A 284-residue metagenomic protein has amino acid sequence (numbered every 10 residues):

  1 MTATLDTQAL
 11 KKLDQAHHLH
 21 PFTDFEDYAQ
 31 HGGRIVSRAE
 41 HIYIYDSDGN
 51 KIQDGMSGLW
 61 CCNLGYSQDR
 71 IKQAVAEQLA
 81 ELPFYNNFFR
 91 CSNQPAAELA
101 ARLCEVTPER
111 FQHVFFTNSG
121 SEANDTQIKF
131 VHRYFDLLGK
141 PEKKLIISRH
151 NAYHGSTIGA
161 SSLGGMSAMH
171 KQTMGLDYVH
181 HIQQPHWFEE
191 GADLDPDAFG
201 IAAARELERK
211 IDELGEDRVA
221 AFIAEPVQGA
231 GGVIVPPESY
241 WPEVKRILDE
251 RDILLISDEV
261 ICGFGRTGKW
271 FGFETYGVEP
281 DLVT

Functional and structural regions predicted by a protein language model:
T2-A39, R90, P95, F199 (+1 more regions): Active-site-adjacent loop/helix segments that line or gate small-molecule/cofactor pockets in enzymes
T2-T7, K51-K140, I147, H154: Glycine-rich loop-to-alpha-helix module at the N-terminal edge of alpha/beta enzyme cores
G33-D54: Active-site and channel-lining beta-strand-loop segments that bind or position nucleotide-derived/phosphorylated
A101-A221: PLP-dependent aspartate aminotransferase-fold enzymes
Q228-A230: Alpha-helical transmembrane segments of integral membrane proteins, especially multi-pass inner/plasma-membrane
I234-G268: Catalytic PLP-binding core of fold-type I/II PLP enzymes
G272-T284: Conserved active-site segment immediately N-terminal to the catalytic lysine that forms the internal aldimine
